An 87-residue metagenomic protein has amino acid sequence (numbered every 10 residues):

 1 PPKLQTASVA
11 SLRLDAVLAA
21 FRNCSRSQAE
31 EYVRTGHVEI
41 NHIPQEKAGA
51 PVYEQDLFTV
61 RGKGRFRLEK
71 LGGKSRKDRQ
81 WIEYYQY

Functional and structural regions predicted by a protein language model:
P1-V17, P44-Y87: Strongly charged
L4-T35, E39: C-terminal accessory/binding modules appended to enzymatic or scaffolding proteins
